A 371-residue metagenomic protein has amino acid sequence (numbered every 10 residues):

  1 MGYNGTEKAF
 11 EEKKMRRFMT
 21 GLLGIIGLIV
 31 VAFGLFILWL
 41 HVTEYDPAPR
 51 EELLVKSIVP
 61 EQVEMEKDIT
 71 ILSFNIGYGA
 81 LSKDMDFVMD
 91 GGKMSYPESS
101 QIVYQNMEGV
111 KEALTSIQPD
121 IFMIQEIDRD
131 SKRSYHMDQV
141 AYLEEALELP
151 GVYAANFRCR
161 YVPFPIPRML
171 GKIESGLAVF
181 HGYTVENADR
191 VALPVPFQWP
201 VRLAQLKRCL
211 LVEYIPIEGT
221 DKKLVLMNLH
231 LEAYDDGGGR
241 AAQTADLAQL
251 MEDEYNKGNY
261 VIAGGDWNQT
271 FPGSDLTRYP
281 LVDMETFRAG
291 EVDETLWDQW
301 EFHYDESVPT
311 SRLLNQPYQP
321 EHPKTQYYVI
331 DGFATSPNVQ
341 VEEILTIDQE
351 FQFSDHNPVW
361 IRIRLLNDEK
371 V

Functional and structural regions predicted by a protein language model:
G2-T6, E11: Short, positively charged and aromatic/hydrophobic N-terminal segments
F10-E145, L149, Y153-M169, E174 (+1 more regions): N-terminal, active-site-proximal structural segment of metallo-dependent hydrolase catalytic domains
E12-G24, G34, L38-V59, G238 (+2 more regions): Metal-dependent phosphoester-hydrolase catalytic domains
P49, C159-L224, N228: A well-ordered secondary-structure block
T70-I76, M107-H136, F180, E213 (+5 more regions): Active-site beta-strand/loop signature of hydrolases that rely on acidic residues for catalysis
Y78-G79, D128-S131, F157-R160, V185-E186 (+2 more regions): Solvent-exposed loop/turn segments at secondary-structure junctions within structured extracellular/periplasmic domains
K93-S99, I127-R129, P194-R202, H230-G238: Surface-exposed cleft-lining segments at the edges of enzyme active sites
E145-L147, K172-A188, I215, K324-Q340 (+1 more regions): Conserved beta strand-loop-helix elements of the APE1-like EEP
